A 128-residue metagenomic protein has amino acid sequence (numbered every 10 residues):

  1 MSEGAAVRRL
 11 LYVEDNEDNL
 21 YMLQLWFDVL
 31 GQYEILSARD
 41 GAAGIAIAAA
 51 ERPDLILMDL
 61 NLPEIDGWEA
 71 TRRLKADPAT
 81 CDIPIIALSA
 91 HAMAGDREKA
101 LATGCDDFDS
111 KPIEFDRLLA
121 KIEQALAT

Functional and structural regions predicted by a protein language model:
E14, R39: Conserved acidic carboxylate
E17-L36: Two-component/phosphorelay signaling modules centered on CheY-like receiver
D59, S89: Active-site residues of response regulator receiver
P63, C81, M93, P112: The feature encodes the CheY-like receiver
P112-I122: C-terminal output helix
